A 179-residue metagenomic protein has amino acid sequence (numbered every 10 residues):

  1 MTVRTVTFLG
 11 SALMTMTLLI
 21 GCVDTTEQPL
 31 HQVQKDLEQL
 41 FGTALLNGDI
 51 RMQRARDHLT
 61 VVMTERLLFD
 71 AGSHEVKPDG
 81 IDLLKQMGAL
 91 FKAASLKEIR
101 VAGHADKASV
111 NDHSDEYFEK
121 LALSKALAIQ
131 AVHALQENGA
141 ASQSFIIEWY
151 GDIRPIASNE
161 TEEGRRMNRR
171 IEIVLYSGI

Functional and structural regions predicted by a protein language model:
M1-I20: Sec-dependent bacterial lipoprotein signal peptides
C22-T25: Bacterial signal peptide processing site
E27-K35: Short, low-complexity, disordered segments immediately C-terminal to signal peptides in bacterial exported proteins
E38-D49, Q53, V61, G72-G103 (+2 more regions): Periplasmic peptidoglycan-binding/anchoring modules of Gram-negative envelope and division proteins
L59-E65: Short, aliphatic-rich beta-strand segments
L68-K77, Y117-L121: Second-shell loop/turn segments in exported
H104-I179: Periplasmic OmpA-like peptidoglycan-binding domain that tethers envelope proteins to the cell wall
